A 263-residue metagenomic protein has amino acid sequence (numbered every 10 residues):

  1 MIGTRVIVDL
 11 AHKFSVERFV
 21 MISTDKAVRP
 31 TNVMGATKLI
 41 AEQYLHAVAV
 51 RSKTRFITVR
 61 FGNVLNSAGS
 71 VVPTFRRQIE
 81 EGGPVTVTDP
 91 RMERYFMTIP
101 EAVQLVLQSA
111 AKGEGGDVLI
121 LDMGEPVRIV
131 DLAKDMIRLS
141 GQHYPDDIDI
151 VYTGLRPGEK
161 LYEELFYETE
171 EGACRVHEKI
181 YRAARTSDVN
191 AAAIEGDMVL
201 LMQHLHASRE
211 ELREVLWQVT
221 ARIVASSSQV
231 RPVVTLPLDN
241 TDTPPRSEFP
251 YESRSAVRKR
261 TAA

Functional and structural regions predicted by a protein language model:
I2-L39, A47-A49: Conserved Rossmann-fold NAD(P)-dependent oxidoreductase catalytic core, especially the SDR/UDP-sugar
K13, Q43-A263: Strand-loop microenvironment adjacent to phosphate/nucleotide-handling motifs in alpha/beta enzyme folds
